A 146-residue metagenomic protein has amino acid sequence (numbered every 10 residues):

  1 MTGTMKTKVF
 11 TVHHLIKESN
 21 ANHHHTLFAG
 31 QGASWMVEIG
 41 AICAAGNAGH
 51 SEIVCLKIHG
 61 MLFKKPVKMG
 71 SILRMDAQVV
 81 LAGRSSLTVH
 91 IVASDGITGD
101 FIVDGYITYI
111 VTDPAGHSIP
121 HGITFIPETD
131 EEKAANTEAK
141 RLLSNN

Functional and structural regions predicted by a protein language model:
T4-K6, F10-T11, K68-M69, V80-N146: HotDog/MaoC-like acyl-thioester-processing domains
H13-A21: A short small-residue
I16-K17, F63, V111: Hydrophobic residues in beta-strands and at strand termini
N20-W35: A conserved, well-ordered hydrophobic junction motif at loop->secondary-structure transitions
Q31-H50: Active-site helix/loop of acyl-thioester processing domains in fatty-acid/polyketide metabolism, spanning hotdog-fold
H50-P66: Small beta-barrel nucleic-acid-binding modules, principally OB-folds
